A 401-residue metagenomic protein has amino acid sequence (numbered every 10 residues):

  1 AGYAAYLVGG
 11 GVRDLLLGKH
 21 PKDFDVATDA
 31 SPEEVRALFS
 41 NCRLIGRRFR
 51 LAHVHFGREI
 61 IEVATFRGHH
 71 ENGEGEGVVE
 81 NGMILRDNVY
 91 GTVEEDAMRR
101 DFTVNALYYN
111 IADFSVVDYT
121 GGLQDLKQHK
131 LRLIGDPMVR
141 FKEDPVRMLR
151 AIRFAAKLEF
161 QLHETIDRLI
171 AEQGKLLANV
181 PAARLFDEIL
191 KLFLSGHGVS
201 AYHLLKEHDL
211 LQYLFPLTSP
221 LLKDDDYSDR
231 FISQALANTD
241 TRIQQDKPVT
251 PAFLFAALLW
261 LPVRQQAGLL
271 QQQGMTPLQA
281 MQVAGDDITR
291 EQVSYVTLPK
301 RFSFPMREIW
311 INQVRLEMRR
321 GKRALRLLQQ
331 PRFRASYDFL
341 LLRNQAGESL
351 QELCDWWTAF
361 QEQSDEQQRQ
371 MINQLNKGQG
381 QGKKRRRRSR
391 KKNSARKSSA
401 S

Functional and structural regions predicted by a protein language model:
A1-S401: Catalytic cores of the polymerase beta-like nucleotidyltransferase superfamily and closely associated nucleotide
